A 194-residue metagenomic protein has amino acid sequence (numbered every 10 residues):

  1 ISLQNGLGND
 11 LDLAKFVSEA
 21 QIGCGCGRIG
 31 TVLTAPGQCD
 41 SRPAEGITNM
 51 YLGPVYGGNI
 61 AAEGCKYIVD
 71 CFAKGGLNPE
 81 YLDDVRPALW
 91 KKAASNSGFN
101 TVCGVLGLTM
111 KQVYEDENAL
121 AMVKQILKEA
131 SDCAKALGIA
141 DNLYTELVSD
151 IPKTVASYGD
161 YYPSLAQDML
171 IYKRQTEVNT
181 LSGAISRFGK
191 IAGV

Functional and structural regions predicted by a protein language model:
S2: Conserved SAM-binding loop
N5-K92, G98: Rossmann-fold dinucleotide-binding core
C39-V55, G104-Y114, Y162-L170: Helix-loop-beta segment of a Rossmann-like dinucleotide-binding subdomain
A73-K74, L120-V194: NAD(P)-dependent Rossmann-like dehydrogenase/reductase catalytic/cofactor-binding core
G76, E80, V113, A192: Inter-helical turn/loop segments and adjacent helix faces that build the functional surface of alpha-helical bundle
R86-Y114, N118-S131, G159: Active-site-proximal catalytic alpha-helix in oxidoreductases
